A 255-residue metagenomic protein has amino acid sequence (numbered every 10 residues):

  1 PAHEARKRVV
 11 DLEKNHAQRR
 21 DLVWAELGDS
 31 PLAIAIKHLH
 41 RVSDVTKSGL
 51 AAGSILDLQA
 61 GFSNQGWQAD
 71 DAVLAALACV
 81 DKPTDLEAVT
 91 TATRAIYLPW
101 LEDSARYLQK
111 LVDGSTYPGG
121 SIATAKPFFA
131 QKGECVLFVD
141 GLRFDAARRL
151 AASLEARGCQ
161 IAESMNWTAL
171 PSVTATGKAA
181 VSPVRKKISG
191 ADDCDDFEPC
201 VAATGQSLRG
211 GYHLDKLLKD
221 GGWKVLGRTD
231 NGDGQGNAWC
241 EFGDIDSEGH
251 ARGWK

Functional and structural regions predicted by a protein language model:
P1-C135, G141-K255: …; additionally, a secondary subgroup of soluble metalloenzymes is captured
